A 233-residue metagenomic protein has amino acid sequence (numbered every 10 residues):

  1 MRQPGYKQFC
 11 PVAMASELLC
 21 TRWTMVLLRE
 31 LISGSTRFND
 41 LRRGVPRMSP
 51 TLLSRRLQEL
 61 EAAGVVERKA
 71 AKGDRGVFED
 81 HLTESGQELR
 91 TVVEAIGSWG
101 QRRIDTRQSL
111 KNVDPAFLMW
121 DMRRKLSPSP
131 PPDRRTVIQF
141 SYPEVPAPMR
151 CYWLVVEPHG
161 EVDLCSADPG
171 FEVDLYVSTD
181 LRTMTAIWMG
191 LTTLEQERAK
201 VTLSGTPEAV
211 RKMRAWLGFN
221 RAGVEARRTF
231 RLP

Functional and structural regions predicted by a protein language model:
M1, L28, T36, L41 (+3 more regions): Short, intrinsically disordered low-complexity segments
M1-Q8: N-terminal intrinsically disordered/low-complexity leader segments
K7, L18, R68: Internal alpha/beta domain cores that form substrate/cofactor-binding pockets in large enzymes and binding proteins
F9-C10, S178: A generic alpha-helix surface/boundary motif
C10-M48: N-terminal helix-turn-helix DNA-binding core of bacterial DNA-binding proteins
T24, R68-K69: A local structural micro-motif
R47, L52-E67, G73-R90, E94-P233: Feature captures hydrophobic
